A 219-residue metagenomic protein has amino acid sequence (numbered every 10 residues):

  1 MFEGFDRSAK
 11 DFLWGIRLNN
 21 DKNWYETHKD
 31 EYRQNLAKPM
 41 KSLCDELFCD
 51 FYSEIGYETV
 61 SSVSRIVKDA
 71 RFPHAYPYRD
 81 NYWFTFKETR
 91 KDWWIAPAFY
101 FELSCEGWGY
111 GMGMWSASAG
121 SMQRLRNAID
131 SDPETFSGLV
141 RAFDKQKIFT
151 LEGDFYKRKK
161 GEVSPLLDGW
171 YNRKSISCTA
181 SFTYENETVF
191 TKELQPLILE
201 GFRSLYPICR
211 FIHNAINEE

Functional and structural regions predicted by a protein language model:
M1-G15, N19, D130, L139 (+1 more regions): Long, solvent-exposed, polar/charged low-complexity segments
A9-K10, W14-I66: Active-site acidic/histidine clusters and adjacent loop/turn architecture that either coordinate catalytic ions
N20-T27, A119-Q123, K192: Inter-helical turn/loop segments and adjacent helix faces that build the functional surface of alpha-helical bundle
K29-L36, M114, L125-I129, E187-L194: Short histidine-centered catalytic/ligand-binding loop motif
L47-E58, D144, F211-E219: Surface-exposed helix-capping loop/turn segments at secondary-structure junctions
S53-Y82, K147-G161: A short, surface-exposed loop/turn module that caps and links secondary-structure elements
F72-D130: Aromatic- and glycine-enriched beta-alpha-beta binding-site module
S104-P165: Compact, glycine/acidic-enriched structural inserts
